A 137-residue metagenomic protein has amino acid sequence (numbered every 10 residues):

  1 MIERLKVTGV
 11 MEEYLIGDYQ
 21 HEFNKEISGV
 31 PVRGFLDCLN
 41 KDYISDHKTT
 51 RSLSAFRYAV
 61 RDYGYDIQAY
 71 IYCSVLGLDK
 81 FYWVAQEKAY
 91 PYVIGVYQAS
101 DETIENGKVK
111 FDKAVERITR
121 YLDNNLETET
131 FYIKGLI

Functional and structural regions predicted by a protein language model:
M1-F35, T128-I137: Metal-dependent nuclease catalytic cores that hydrolyze phosphodiester bonds in DNA/RNA, characterized by
M11-L15, K41-Y43, L76-K80: Secondary-structure boundary elements
E22-N24, Y43, K48-T50, Q86-K88: Histidine- and/or cysteine-centered catalytic micro-motif in compact active-site loops
G29-R33, N40-D42, L78, Y90-Y92: Coil-to-beta-strand transition motifs
V30, Y63-I67: Short, glycine/acidic-rich beta->alpha junctions
G34-F56: Conserved catalytic cores of phosphodiester-cleaving nucleases, focusing on short active-site segments
S45, D62-Y63: Conserved mid-sequence domains
Y58-R61, I71-I137: Metal-dependent nuclease catalytic regions and adjoining charged, substrate-binding loops involved in nucleic-acid end
